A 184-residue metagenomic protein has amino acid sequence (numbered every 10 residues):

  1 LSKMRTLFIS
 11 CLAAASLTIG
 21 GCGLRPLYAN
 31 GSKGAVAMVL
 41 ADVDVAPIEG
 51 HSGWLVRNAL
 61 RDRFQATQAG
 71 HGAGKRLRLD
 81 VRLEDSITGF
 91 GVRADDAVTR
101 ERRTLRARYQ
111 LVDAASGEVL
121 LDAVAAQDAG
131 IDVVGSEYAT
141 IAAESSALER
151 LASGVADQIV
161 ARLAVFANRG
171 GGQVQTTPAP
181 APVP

Functional and structural regions predicted by a protein language model:
L1-C22: Sec-dependent bacterial lipoprotein signal peptides
S16-V39: Bacterial Sec signal peptide processing site at the extreme N-terminus
Y28, A123-A125: Short hydrophobic alpha-helix segments
V36-I48, S136-A139: Acidic/histidine-rich, surface-exposed loop or edge segments in extracytoplasmic proteins
A41-G74: Post-signal-peptide N-terminal segment of Sec-exported extracytoplasmic proteins
T67-D122, G130-S146, P184: Surface-exposed short loop/turn segments
A139-P184: C-terminal/domain-edge helix-coil "capping" segments
